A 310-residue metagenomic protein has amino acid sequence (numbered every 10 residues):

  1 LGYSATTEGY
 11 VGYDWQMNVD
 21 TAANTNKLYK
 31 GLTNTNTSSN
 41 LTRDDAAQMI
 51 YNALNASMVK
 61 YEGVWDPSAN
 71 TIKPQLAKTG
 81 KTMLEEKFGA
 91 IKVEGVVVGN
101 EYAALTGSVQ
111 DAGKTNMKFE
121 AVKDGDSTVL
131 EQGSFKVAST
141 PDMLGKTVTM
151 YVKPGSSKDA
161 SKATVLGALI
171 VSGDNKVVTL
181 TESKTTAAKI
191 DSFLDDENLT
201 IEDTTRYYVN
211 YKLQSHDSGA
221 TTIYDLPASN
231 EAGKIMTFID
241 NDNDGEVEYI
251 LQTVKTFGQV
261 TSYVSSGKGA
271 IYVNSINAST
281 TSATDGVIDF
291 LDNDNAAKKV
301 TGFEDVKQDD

Functional and structural regions predicted by a protein language model:
L1, T7-A22, N26, L32-D310: ...the same signal can extend to comparable exposed beta-sheet modules with similar sequence chemistry even outside
